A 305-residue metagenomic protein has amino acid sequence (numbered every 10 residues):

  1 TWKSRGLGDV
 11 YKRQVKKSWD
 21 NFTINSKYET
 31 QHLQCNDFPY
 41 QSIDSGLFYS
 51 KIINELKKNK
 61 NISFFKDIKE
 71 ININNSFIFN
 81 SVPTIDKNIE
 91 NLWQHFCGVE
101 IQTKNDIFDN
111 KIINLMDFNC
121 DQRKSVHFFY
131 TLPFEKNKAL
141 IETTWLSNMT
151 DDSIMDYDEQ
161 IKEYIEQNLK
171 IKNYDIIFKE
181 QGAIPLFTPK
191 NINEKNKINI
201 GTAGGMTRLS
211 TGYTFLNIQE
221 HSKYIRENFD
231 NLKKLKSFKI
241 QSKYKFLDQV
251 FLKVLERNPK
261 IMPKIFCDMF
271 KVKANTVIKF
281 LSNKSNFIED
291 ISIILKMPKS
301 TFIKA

Functional and structural regions predicted by a protein language model:
T1-Y11: Single conserved hydrophobic/aromatic residue that forms the stacking wall/gate of nucleotide- or nucleobase-binding
L7, N74-S76, E194: Short, well-ordered alpha-helix to beta-strand connector turns
D9-I53, K57, N61-K66: A conserved beta-strand/loop capping segment in the N-terminal third of enzymes that catalyze redox or closely related
K17, I78-S81, N199-G201: Redox-cofactor binding/interface segments in oxidoreductases and associated redox assembly factors
I24, T131, F266: A residue-level signal for conserved active-site and pocket-lining positions in enzyme catalytic cores
E55, N59-K172: Predominantly flavin-linked oxidoreductase catalytic cores and closely associated redox partners
D121-R123, W145-Y224: FAD/FMN-dependent oxidoreductases across multiple families
Q219, K223-A305: Long, low-complexity C-terminal extensions of enzymes
